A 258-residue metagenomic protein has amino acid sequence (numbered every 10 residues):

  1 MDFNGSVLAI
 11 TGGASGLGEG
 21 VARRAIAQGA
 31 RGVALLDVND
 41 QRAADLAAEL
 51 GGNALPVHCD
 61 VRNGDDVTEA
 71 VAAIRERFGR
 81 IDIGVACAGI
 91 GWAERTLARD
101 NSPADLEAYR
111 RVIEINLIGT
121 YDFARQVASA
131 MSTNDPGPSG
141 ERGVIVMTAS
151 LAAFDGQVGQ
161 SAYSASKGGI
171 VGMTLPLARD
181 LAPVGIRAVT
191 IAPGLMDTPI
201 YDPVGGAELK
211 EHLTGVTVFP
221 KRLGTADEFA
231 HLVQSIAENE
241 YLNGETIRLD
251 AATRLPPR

Functional and structural regions predicted by a protein language model:
D2-V33: Canonical Rossmann dinucleotide-binding motif of NAD(H)/NADP(H)-dependent dehydrogenases/reductases, specifically
A30-D45: Conserved glycine-rich Rossmann-like NAD(P)H-binding loop of the short-chain dehydrogenase/reductase
T68, I90-R110, T133-E141, G159-A162 (+1 more regions): Conserved mid-core segment of classical short-chain dehydrogenase/reductases
I90, S102-D122, V146, I170: Catalytic Tyr-X3-Lys loop
A124, S166, T174: Active-site helix of classical SDR
S129, A178-D180: Alpha-helical segment proximal to the catalytic Tyr-Lys
S150: Residue(s) in the substrate-gating loop at a strand-loop-helix junction that position the organic substrate next
T225-L249, R254: C-terminal substrate-recognition "lid" of short-chain dehydrogenase/reductases
